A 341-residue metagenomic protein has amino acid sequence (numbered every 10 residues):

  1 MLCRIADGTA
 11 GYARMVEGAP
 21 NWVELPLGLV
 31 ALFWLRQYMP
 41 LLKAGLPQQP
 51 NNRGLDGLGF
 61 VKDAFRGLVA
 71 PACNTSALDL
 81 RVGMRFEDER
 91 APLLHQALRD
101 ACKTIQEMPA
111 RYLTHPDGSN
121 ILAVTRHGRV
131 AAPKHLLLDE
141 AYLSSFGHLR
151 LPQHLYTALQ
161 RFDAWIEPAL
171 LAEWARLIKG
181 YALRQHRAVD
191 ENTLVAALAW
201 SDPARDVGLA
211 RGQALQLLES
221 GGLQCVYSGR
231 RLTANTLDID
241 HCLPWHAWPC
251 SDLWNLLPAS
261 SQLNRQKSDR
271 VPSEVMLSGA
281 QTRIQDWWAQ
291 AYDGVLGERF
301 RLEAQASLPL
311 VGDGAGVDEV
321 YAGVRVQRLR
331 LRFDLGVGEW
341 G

Functional and structural regions predicted by a protein language model:
M1-A210, E274-D286: Mixed-charge, low-complexity interaction segments
D202-Q213, I239-W245: Short Cys/His-rich Zn2+-coordinating modules
P203-G208, G222-S228, N235: Active-site-proximal segments of catalytic enzyme domains that coordinate small-molecule cofactors or metal ions
A210-G221, P249-D252: Short, flexible, mixed-charge glycine/proline-rich loop motifs that serve as phosphate/nucleic-acid-contacting
V226-P258, K267-T282: Histidine-centered nuclease catalytic patch
S261: Long, His/Glu/Asp-enriched segments that create or flank divalent metal/ion-associated functional microenvironments
S268, P272-G341: C-terminal structured domain segments
